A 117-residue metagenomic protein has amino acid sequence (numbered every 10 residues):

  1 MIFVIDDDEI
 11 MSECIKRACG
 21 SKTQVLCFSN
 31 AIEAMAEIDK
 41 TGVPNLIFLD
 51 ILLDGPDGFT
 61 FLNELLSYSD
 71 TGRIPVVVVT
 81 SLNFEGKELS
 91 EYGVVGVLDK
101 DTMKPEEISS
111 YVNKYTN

Functional and structural regions predicted by a protein language model:
E9-L26: Two-component/phosphorelay signaling modules centered on CheY-like receiver
T23-N30, E37: Short hydrophobic/Thr-rich beta-strand motif most characteristic of the beta2 strand and flanking loop of CheY-like
N30, D57-T60: Acidic catalytic/metal-coordinating carboxylates
D50: Active-site residues of response regulator receiver
L53-D54: The feature encodes the CheY-like receiver
F59-G72: Short amphipathic alpha-helix used as the core "switch/output" element in two-component signaling
T60, L82-D99, M103-S110: Alpha4 helix (beta4-alpha4-beta5 surface) of REC/receiver domains from two-component response regulators
V77-V79: Hydrophobic/aromatic residues positioned on beta-strands within the core alpha/beta folds
